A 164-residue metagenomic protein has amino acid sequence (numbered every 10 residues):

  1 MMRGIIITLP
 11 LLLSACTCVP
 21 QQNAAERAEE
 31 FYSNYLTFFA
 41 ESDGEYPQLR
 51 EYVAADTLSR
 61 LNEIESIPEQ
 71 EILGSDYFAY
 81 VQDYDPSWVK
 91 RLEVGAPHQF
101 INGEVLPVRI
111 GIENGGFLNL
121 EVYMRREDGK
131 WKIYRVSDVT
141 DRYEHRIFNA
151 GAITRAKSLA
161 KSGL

Functional and structural regions predicted by a protein language model:
M1-M2: N-terminal secretory signal peptides that target proteins for export/translocation
I5-S14: Bacterial N-terminal signal peptides
C16-C18: N-terminal Sec signal peptide cleavage junction
N23-A40: Short, aromatic-enriched amphipathic alpha-helices that serve as compact interaction elements
F38-S42, L61, H145: Short, solvent-exposed loop/turn elements at domain surfaces
F38-Y52: A structured, charge-rich N-terminal accessory region that forms the first stable segment of a protein and links
V53-G116: Surface-exposed, charged secondary-structure patches
H98-E121, E127, I133-L164: Low-complexity, intrinsically disordered terminal/linker segments enriched in charged and Gly/Pro repeats
